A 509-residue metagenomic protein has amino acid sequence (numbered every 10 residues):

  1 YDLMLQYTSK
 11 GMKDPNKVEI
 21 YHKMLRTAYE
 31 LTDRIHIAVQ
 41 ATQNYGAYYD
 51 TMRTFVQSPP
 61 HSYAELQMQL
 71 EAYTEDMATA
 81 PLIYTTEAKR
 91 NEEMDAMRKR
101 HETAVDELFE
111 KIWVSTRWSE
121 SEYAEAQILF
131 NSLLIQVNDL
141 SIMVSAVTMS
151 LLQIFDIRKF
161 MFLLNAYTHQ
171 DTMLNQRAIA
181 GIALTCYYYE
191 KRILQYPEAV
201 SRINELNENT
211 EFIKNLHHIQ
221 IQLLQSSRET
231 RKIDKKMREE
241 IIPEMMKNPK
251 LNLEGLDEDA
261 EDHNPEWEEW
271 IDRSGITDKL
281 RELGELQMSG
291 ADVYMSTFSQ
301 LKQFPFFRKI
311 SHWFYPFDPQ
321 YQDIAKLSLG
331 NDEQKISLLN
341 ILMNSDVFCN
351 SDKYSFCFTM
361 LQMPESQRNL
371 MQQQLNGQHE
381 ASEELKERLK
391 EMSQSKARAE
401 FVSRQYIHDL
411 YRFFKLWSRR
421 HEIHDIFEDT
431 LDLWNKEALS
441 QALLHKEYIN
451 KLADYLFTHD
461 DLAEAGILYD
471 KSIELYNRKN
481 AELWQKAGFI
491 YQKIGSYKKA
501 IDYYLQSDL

Functional and structural regions predicted by a protein language model:
Y1-E19, K23, F212-L385: Non-catalytic protein-protein interaction scaffold segments in large eukaryotic complex-forming proteins
Y1-K89, A96-R100: Extended, helix-rich scaffolding/adaptor regions
M94-D95, I128-I135, M149-Q153, N165-T172 (+4 more regions): Solenoid-like repeat scaffolds
R98-D106, I135-V144, D156-I157, D171-R177 (+4 more regions): Generic helix N-cap/helix-start motif at coil->alpha-helix transitions
Y123-I128, R158-N165, I193-N207, D234-E240 (+2 more regions): Alpha-helical repeat scaffolds
A146-S150, T185, Y455, I490: Residue-level signature for tetratricopeptide repeat
Y315-Q506: Alpha-solenoid helical-repeat scaffolds
